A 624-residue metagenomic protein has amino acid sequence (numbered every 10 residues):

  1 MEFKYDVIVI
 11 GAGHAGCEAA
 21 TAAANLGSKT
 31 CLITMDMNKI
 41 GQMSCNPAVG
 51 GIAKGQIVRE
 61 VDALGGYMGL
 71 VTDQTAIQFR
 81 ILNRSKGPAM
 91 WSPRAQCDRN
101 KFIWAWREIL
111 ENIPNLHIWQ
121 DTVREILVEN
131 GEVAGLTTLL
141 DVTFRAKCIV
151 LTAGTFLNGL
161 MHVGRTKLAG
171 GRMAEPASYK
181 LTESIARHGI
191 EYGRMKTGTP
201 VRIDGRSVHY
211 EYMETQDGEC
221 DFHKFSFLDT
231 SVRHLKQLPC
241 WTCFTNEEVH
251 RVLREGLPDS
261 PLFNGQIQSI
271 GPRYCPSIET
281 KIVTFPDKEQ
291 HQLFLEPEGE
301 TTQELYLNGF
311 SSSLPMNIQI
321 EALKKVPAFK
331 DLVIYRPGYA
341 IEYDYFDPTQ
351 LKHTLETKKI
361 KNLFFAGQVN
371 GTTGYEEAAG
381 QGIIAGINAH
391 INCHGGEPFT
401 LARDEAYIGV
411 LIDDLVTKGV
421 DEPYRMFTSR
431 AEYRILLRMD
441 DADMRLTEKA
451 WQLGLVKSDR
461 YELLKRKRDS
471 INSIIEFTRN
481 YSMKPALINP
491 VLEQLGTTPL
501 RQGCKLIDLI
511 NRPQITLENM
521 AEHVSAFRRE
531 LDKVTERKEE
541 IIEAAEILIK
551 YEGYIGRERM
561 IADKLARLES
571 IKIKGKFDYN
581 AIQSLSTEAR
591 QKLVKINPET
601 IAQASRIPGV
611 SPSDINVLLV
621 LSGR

Functional and structural regions predicted by a protein language model:
E2-A15: Beta1/beta-strand and adjacent pyrophosphate-binding region of the FAD-binding site in flavoprotein oxidoreductases
K4, T21-E125, L140, T152-R172 (+4 more regions): Conserved N-terminal/central alpha/beta ligand/cofactor-binding core
I10, T143-G154: Short hydrophobic core segments
N38, K54, T182-I320, T417-Q502 (+1 more regions): An anion/pyrophosphate-binding glycine-rich loop and adjacent beta-alpha core in soluble alpha-beta enzymes
L127-T143: Conserved beta-strand-loop-beta-strand element in the redox core of flavoprotein oxidoreductases
Y306-T372, T400-D413, K538-K592, N597: A glycine-rich dinucleotide-binding beta-alpha-beta segment and adjacent secondary-structure elements that constitute
A378-F399: Internal hydrophobic alpha-helix adjacent to the cofactor/substrate pocket in enzyme cavities
R430, T447-N616, V620-R624: Extended, charge-enriched "interface" segments that sit outside catalytic cores
